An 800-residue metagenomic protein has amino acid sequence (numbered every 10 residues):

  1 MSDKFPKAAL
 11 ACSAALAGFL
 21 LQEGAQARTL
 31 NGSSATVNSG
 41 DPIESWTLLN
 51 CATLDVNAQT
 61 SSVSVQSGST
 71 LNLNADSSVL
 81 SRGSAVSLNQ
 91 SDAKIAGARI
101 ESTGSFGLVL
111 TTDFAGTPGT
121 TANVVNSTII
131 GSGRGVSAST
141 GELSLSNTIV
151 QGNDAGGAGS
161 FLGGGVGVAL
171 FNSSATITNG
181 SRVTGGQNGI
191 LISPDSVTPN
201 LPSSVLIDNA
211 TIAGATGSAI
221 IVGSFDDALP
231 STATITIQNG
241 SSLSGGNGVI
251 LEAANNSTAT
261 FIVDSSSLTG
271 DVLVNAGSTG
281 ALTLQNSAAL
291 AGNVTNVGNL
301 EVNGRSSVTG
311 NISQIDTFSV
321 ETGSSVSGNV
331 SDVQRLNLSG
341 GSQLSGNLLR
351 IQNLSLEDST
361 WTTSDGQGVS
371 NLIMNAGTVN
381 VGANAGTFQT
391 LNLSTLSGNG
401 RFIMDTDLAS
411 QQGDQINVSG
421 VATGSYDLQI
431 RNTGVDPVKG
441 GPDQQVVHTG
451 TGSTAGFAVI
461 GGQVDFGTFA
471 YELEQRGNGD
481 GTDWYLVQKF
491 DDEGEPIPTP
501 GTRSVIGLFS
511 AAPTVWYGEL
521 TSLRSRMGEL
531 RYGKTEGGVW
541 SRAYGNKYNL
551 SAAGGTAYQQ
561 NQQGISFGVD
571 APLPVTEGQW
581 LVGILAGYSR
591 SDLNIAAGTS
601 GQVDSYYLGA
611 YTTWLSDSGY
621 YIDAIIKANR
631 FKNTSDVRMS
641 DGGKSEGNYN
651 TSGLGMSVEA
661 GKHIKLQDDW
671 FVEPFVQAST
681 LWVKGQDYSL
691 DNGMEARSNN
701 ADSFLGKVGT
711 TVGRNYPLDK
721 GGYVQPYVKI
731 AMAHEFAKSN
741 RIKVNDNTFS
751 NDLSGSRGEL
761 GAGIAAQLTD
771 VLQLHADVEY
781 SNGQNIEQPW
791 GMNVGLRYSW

Functional and structural regions predicted by a protein language model:
M1-Q26: Gram-negative bacterial Sec-dependent N-terminal signal peptides
T36-A58, Q66, L71-R82, A96-L108 (+14 more regions): Beta-strand-rich solenoid/repeat architectures in extracellular/passenger domains of polysaccharide-targeting enzymes
P42-E44, S267-D271, N275-G413, N417-S425 (+2 more regions): Extracellular beta-solenoid/beta-roll
G163-G165, P202, G217, T232 (+12 more regions): Transmembrane beta-barrel architecture of outer membranes
D492-D668, V672, D777-E779, Q784-P789: Outer membrane beta-barrel translocator domains of Type V secretion systems
Q559, S591-Q602, F631-L654, L681-G706 (+3 more regions): Extracellular/periplasm-exposed beta-strand and loop segments of Gram-negative cell-envelope proteins, dominated by
I565-A571, A610-W614, A628, M656-K662 (+5 more regions): Residues on the lipid-exposed face of transmembrane beta-strands in outer-membrane beta-barrel proteins
W682, E695-W800: Outer membrane beta-barrel transmembrane domains
